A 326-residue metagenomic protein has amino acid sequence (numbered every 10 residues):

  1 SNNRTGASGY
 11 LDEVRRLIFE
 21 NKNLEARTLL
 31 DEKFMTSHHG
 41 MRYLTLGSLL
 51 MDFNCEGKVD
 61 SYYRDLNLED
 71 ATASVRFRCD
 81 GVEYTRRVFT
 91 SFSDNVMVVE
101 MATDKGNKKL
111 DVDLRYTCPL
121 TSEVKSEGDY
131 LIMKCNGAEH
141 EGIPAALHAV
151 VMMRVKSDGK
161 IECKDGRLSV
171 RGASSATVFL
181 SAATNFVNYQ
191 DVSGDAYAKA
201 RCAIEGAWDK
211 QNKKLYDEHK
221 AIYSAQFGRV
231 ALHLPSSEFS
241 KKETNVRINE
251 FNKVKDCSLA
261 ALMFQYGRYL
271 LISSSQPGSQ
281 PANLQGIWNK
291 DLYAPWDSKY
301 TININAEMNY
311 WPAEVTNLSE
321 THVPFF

Functional and structural regions predicted by a protein language model:
S1-F326: Aromatic-residue-lined binding/catalytic grooves and analogous aromatic/hydrophobic interfacial grooves in multimeric
